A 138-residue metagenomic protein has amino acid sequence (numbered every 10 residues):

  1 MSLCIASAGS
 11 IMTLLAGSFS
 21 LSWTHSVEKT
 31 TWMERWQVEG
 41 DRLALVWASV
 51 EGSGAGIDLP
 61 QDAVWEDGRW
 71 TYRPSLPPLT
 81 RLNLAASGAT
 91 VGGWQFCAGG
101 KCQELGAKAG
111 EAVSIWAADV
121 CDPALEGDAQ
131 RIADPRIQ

Functional and structural regions predicted by a protein language model:
M1-A6, W70-P74: Generic recognition of long tandem-repeat/solenoid scaffolds
S2, I11-L14, A124, A129: Acidic/proline-rich low-complexity IDRs
C4, A8-L59: N-terminal secretory signal peptides
D58-Q138: Mature, soluble, non-transmembrane domains
